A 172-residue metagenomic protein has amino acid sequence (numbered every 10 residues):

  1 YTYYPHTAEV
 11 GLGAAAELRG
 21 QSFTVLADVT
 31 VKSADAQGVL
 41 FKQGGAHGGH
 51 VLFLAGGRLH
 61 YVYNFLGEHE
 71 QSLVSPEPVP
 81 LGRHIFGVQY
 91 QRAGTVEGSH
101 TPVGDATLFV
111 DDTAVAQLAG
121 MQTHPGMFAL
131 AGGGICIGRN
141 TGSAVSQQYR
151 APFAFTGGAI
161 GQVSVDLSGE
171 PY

Functional and structural regions predicted by a protein language model:
Y1-Y172: Extracellular glycan-associated modules
